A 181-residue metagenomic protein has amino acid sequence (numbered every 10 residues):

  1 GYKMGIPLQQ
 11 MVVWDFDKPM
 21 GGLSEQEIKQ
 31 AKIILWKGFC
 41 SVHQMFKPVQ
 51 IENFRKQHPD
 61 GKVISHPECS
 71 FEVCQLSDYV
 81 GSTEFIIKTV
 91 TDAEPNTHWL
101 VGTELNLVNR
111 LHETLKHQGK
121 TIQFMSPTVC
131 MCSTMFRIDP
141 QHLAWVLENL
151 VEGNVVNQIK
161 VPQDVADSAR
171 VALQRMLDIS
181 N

Functional and structural regions predicted by a protein language model:
G1-N181: The feature marks the mature, well-folded catalytic cores of soluble enzymes
